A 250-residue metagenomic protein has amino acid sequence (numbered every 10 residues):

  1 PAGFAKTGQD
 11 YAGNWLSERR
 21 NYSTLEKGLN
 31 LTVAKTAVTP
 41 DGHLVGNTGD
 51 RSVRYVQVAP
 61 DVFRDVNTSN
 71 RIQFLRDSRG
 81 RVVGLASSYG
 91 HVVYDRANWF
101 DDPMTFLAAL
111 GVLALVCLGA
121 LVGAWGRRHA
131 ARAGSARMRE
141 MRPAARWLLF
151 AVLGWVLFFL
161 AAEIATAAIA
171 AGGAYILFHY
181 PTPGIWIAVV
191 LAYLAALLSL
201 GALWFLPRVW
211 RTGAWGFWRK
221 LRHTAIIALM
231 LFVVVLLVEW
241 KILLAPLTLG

Functional and structural regions predicted by a protein language model:
P1-G250: Peripheral terminal and inter-domain segments
